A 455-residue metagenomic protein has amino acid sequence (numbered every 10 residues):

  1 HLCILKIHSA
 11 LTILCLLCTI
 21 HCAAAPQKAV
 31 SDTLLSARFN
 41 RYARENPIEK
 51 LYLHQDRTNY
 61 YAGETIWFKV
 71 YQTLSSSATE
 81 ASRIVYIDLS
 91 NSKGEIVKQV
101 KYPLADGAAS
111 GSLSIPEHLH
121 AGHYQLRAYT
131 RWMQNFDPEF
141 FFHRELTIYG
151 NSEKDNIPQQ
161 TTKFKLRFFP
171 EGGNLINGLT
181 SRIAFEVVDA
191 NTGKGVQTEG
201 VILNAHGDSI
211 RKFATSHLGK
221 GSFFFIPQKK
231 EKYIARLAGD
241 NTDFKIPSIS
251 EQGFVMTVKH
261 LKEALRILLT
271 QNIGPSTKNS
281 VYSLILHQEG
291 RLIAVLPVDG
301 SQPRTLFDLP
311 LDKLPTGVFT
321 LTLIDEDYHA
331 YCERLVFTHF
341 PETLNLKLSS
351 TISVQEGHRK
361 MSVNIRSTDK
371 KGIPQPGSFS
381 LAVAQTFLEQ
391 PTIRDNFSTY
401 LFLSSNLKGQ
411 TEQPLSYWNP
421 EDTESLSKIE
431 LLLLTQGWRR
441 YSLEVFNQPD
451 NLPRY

Functional and structural regions predicted by a protein language model:
H1-L34, I365: Bacterial Sec-dependent N-terminal signal peptides
V30, F136-P158, I373-P453: Acidic glycine/proline-rich low-complexity segments
N40-E49, K154-F164, D243-I249, L335-T343: Proline/serine/threonine-rich low-complexity linkers at boundaries of modular beta-sandwich domains
E49-S77, K165-T192, A264-T270, T322 (+2 more regions): Beta-strand-rich structural segments
S75, S110-A121, K220-K232, P310-T316: Short, surface-exposed loop/turn segments at beta-strand-coil junctions that are enriched for proline with nearby
S76-V100, T180, N191-D208, K278-Y282 (+1 more regions): Short flexible loop/turn segments that cap and initiate beta-strands
A105-L113, S216-S222, L292-V295, S301-D308: Aromatic sugar-binding surface patches on proteins that engage polysaccharides or sugar-phosphate polymers
L119-H120, T130-E139, G239-F244, L323-E333: Short acidic/polar inter-strand loop motif in beta-rich domains
